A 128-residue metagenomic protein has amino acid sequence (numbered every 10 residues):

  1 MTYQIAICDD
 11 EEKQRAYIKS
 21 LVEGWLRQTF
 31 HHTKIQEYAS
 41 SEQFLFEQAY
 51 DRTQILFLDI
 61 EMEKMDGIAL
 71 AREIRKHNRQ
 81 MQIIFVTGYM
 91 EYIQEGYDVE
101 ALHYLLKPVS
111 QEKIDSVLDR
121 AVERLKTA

Functional and structural regions predicted by a protein language model:
E12-Q36: Two-component/phosphorelay signaling modules centered on CheY-like receiver
E37-I55: Acidic, metal-coordinating helix/loop segments flanking the phosphotransfer/catalytic sites of two-component signaling
S40, D66-A69: Acidic catalytic/metal-coordinating carboxylates
I60-M62: Receiver (REC) domain active-site loop signature in two-component systems and cognate sites in sensor histidine kinases
I68-R79: Short amphipathic alpha-helix used as the core "switch/output" element in two-component signaling
Q80-M90: A short, hydrophobic beta-strand element within the central beta-sheet of small alpha/beta folds
V109-L118: C-terminal output helix
